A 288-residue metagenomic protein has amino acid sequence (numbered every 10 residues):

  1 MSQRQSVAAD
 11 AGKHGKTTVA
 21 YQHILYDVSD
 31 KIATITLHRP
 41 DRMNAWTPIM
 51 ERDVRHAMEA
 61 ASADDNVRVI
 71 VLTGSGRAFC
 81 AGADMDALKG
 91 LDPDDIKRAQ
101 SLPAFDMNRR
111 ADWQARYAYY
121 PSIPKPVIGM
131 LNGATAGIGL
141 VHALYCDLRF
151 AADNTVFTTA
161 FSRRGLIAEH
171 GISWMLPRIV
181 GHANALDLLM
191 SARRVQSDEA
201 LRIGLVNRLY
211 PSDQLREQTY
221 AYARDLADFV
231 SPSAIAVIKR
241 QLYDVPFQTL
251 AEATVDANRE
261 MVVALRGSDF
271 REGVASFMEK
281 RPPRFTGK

Functional and structural regions predicted by a protein language model:
S2-S75, L91: Conserved CoA-thioester-binding segment of acyl-CoA-metabolizing enzymes
P40, F150-T155, V206-V255, R284-K288: C-terminal long alpha-helix characteristic of the crotonase
G74-Y119, T135, V245: Glycine- (often His-adjacent) and acidic-residue-rich active-site loop that binds/positions the CoA thioester
M85, W113, S173, H182-A185 (+5 more regions): A general structural signal for well-ordered alpha-helical segments in protein cores
A115-P124, G129-M130, A136-M190, Q218-A223: CoA-thioester-processing core
L148, D187, S191-R193, E199 (+2 more regions): Well-ordered beta-strand positions
